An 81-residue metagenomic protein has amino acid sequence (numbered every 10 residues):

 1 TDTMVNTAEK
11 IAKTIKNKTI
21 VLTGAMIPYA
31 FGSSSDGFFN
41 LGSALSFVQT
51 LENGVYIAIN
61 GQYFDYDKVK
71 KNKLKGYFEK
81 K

Functional and structural regions predicted by a protein language model:
T1-K81: Active-site histidine-anchored catalytic micro-motif
